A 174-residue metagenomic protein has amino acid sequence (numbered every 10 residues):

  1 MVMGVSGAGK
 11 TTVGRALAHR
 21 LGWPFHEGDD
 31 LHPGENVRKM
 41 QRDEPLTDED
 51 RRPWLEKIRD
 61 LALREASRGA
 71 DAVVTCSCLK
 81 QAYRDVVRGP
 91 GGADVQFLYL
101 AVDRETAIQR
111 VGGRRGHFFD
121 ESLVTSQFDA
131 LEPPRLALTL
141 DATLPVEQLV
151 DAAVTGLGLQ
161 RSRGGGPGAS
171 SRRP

Functional and structural regions predicted by a protein language model:
V2: Hydrophobic anchor at the beta1->P-loop junction of P-loop NTPases
V5: P-loop (Walker A) phosphate-binding loop of NTP-binding proteins
A8, R15-D60: Conserved substrate/cofactor phosphate-moiety recognition/catalytic segment in nucleotide-dependent phosphotransferases
E49-G92: Glycine-rich phosphate-binding loop used to anchor ATP phosphates in small-molecule kinases, encompassing both
L55-R59, V146-L157: Short, amphipathic alpha-helical "lid/cap" segments that border enzyme active or binding sites
G91-R110, L140: Conserved phosphate-donor/acceptor-positioning beta-strand/loop module used by diverse small-molecule
G113-A152: Small-molecule kinase domains that catalyze NTP-dependent phosphoryl transfer to phosphate-bearing small molecules
G158-P174: C-terminal accessory "lid"/substrate-recognition subdomains
